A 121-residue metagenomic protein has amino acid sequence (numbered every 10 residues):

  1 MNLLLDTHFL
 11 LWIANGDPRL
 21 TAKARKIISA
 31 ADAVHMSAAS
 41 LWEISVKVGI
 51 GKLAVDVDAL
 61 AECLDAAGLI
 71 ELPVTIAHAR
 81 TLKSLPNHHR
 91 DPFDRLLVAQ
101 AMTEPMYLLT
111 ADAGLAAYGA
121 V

Functional and structural regions predicted by a protein language model:
M1-M36, G49-E62, A66, E104 (+1 more regions): Short, well-structured N-terminal submotif of metal-dependent ribonuclease cores
G16-D17, K47, L85, V121: Residue-level signal for well-ordered alpha-helical positions
I44: Phosphate/NTP-binding elements of NTP-utilizing enzymes
K52, V57-A61, D65-A113: Active-site neighborhoods of divalent-metal-dependent phosphate/nucleic-acid chemistry enzymes
